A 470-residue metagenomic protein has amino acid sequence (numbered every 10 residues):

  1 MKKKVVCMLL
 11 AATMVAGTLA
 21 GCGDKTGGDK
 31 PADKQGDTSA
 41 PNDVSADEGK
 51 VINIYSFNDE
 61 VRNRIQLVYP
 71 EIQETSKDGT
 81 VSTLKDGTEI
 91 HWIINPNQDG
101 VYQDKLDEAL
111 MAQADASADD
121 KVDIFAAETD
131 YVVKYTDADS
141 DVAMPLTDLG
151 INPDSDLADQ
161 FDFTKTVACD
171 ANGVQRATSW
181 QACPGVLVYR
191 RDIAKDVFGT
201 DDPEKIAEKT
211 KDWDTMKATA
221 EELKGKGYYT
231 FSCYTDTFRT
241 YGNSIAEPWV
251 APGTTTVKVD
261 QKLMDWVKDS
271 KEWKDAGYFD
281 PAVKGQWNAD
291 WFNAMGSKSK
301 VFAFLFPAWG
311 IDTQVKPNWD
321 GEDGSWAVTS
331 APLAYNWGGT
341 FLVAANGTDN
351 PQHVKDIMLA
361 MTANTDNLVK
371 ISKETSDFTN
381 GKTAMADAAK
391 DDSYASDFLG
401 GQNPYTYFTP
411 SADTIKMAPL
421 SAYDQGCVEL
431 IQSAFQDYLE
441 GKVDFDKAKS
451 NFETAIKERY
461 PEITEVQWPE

Functional and structural regions predicted by a protein language model:
K4-M8, A20-V133, H353, S433 (+1 more regions): Conserved N-terminal structural module of periplasmic/extracytoplasmic solute-binding proteins
L10-T18: Hydrophobic core
G36, A40, A114, A118 (+5 more regions): Hinge/lid segment of periplasmic solute-binding proteins
K50, D86, M111, P317-T383 (+1 more regions): Extracytoplasmic/periplasmic substrate-recognition and gating elements
Q66-P70, V132, T237, N243-S244 (+1 more regions): Extracytoplasmic/periplasmic substrate-binding proteins
Q103-K121, F125, D137-S140, A194 (+4 more regions): Short helices/loops that flank or line small-molecule/ion binding pockets
T147-D156, T166-T237, V250-K284, N346-Q352 (+1 more regions): Helix-loop-helix "hinge/cap" segment bordering the ligand-binding cleft or interdomain interface
S372-S433, D437, E465-E470: Long, aromatic- and glycine/proline-rich binding clefts that accommodate carbohydrate-like moieties
